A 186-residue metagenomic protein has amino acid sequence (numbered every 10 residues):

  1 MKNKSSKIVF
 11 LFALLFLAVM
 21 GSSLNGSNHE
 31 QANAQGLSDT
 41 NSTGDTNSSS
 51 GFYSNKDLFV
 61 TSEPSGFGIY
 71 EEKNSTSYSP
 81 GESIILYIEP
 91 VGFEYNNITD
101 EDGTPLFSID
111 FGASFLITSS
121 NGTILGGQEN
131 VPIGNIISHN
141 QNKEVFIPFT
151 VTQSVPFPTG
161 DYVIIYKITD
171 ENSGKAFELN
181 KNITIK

Functional and structural regions predicted by a protein language model:
M1-Q35: Secretory targeting signatures
Q31-K186: Intrinsically disordered, low-complexity terminal regions enriched in Ser/Thr/Pro/Gly and charged residues
